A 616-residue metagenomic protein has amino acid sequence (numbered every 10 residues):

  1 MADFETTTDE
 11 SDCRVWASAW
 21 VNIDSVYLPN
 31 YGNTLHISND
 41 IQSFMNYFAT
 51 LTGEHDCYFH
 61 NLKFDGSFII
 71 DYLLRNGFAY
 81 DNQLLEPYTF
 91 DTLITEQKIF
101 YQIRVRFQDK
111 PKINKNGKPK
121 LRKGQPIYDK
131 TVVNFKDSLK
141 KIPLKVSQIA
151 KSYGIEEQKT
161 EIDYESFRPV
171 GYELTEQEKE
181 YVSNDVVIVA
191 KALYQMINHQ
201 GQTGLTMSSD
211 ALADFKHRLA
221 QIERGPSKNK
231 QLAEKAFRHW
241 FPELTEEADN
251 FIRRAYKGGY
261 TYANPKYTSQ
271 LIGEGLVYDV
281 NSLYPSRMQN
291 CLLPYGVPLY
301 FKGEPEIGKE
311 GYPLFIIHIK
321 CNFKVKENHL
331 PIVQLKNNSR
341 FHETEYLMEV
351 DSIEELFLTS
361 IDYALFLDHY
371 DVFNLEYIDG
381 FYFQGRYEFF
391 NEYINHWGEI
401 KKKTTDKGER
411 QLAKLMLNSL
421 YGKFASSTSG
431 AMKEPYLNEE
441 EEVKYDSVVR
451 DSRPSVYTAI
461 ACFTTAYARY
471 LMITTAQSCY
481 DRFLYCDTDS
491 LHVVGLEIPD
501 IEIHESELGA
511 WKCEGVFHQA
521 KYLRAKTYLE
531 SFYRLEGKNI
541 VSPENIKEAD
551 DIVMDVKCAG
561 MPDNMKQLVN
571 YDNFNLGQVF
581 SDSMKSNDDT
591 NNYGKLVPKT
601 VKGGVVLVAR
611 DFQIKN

Functional and structural regions predicted by a protein language model:
M1: RNase H-like, metal-dependent nuclease domains and their acidic two-metal-ion catalytic environment used
D9-W20, D24-N616: Conserved acidic
